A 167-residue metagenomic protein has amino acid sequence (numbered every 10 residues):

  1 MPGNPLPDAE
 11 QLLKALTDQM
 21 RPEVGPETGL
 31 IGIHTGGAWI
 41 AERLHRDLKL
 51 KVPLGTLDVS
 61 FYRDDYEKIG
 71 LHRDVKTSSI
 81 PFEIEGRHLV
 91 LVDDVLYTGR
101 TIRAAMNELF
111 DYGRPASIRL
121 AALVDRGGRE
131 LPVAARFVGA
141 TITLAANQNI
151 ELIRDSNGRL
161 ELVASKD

Functional and structural regions predicted by a protein language model:
M1-D167: PRPP-associated nucleotide enzymes
